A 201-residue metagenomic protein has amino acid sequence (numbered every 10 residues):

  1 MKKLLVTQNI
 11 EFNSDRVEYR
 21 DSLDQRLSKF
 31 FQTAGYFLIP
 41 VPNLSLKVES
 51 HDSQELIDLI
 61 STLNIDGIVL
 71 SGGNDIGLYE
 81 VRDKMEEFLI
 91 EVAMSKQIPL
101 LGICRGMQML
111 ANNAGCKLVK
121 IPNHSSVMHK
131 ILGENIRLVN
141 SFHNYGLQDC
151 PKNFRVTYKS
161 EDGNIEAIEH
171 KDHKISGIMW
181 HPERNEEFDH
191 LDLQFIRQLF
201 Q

Functional and structural regions predicted by a protein language model:
M1-R105, C116, I136-L138, N144 (+4 more regions): N-terminal beta1-alpha1 cap of cysteine-dependent amidohydrolase-like domains
L46-K47, Q108, H124-V127: Positions that flank functional sites
S50-H51, N112, K130: Short Asp/Glu-rich motifs
N112-L118: Conserved active-site segments centered on acidic
K120-S141: An acidic, glycine-rich "communication" segment
K130, I165-A167, G177: Conserved hydrophobic/aromatic beta-strand scaffold that supports enzyme active sites
